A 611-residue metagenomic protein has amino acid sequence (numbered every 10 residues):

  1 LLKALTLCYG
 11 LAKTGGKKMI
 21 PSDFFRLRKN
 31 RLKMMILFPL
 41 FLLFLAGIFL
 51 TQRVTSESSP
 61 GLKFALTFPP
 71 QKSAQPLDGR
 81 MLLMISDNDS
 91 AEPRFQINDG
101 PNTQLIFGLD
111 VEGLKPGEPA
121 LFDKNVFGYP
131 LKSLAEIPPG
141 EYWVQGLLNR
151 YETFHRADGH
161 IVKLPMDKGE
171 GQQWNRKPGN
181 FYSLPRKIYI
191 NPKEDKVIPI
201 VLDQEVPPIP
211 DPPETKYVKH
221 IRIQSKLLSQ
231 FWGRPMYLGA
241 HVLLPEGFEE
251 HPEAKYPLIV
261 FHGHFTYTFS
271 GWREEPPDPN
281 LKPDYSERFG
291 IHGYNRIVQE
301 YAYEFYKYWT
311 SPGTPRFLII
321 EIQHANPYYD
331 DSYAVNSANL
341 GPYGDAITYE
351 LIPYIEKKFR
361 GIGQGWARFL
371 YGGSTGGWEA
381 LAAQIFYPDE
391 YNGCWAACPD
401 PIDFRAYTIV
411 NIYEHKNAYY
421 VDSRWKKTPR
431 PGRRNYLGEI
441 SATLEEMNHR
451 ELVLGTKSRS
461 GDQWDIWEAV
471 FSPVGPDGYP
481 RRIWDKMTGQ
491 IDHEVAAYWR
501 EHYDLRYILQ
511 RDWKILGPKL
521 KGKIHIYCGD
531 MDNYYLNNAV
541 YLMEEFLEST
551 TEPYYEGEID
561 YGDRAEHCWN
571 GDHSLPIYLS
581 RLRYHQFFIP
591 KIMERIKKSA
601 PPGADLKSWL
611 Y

Functional and structural regions predicted by a protein language model:
F25-P39: N-terminal Sec-pathway targeting helices
L37-G47: Hydrophobic membrane-insertion alpha-helices, especially the h-region of bacterial N-terminal signal peptides
L45-P60: Bacterial Sec-dependent signal peptides at the C-terminal "C-region" and cleavage site
S59-F68, Q75-M81, G239: Contiguous beta-strand segments within globular domains
D87-Y611: Non-catalytic cap/lid and distal C-terminal segments of serine-dependent acyl enzymes
